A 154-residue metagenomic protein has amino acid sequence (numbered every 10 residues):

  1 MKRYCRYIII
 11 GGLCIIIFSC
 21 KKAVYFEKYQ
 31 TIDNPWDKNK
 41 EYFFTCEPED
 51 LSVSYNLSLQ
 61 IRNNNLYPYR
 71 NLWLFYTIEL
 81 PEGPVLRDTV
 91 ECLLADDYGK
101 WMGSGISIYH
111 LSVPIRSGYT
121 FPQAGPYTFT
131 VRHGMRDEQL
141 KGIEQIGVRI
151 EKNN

Functional and structural regions predicted by a protein language model:
M1-I9: Bacterial N-terminal signal peptides that target proteins for export
I16-S19: C-terminal motif of bacterial Sec signal peptides marking the signal peptidase cleavage site
K21-V24: Bacterial signal peptide processing site
E41-Y69: Post-signal-peptide N-terminal segment of Sec-exported extracytoplasmic proteins
L51-L59, Y119-M135: Noncatalytic modules at the cell exterior or secretory-pathway interfaces, chiefly beta-strand-rich lectin/adhesion
N64-L66, H110-T120, H133-E144: Short acidic/polar inter-strand loop motif in beta-rich domains
F75-E79, R136-N154: Exposed low-complexity, polar/acidic, P/S/T/G-rich flexible segments that act as propeptides, protease-susceptible
V90-F121: An anionic, turn-rich surface loop/hairpin at beta-sheet edges that serves as a generic interaction/coordination patch
